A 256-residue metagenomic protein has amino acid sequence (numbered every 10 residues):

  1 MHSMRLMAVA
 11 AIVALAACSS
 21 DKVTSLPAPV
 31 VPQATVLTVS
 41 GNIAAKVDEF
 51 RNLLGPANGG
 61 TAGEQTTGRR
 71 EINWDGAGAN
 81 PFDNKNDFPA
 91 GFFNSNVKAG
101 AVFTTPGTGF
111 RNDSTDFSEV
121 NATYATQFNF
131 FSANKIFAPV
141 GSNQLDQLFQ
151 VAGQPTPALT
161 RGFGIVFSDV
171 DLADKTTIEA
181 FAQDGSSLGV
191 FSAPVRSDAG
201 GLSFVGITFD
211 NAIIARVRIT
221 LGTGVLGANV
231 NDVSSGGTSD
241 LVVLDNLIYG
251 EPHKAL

Functional and structural regions predicted by a protein language model:
M1-A8: Bacterial N-terminal signal peptides that target proteins for export
A8-V9, D210: Generic short amphipathic/hydrophobic targeting helices enriched at N-termini, encompassing Sec-type signal peptides
V9-A11, Q65: Residue-level detector of transmembrane insertion/anchoring sites
A14-A17: C-terminal motif of bacterial Sec signal peptides marking the signal peptidase cleavage site
S19-L26: Bacterial lipoprotein signal-peptidase II cleavage site
L26-L256: Surface-exposed, well-ordered secondary-structure segments
